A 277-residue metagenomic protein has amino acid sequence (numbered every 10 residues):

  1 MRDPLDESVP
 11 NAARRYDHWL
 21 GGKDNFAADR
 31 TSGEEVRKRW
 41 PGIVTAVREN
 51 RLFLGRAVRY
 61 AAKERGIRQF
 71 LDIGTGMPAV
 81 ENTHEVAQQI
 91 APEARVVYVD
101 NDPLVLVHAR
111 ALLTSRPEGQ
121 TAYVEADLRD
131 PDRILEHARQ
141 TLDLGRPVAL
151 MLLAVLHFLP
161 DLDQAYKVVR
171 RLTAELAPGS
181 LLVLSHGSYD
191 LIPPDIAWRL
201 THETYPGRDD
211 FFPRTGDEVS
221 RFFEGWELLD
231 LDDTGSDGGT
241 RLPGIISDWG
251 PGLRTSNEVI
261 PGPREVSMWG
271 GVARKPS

Functional and structural regions predicted by a protein language model:
M1-A126, P131-D132, H137-L144, S267: Rossmann-like AdoMet
Y16, E227-G252: Conserved S-adenosyl-L-methionine
L128-R129, A138-Y166, L172: A short SAM/SAH-binding and catalytic strip from SAM-dependent methyltransferases
V148-L152, V168, E175-G187: Conserved beta-strand signature within the Rossmann-like core of class I S-adenosyl-L-methionine
L156-F158, G187-I192: Short "lid" loop at the C-terminus of a central beta-strand within the Rossmann-like core of SAM-dependent
P193-G207: Short, glycine-/aromatic-enriched active-site segment of Class I SAM-dependent methyltransferases
D209-D233: Short alpha-helix
I246-S277: Core SAM-dependent methyltransferase catalytic element
